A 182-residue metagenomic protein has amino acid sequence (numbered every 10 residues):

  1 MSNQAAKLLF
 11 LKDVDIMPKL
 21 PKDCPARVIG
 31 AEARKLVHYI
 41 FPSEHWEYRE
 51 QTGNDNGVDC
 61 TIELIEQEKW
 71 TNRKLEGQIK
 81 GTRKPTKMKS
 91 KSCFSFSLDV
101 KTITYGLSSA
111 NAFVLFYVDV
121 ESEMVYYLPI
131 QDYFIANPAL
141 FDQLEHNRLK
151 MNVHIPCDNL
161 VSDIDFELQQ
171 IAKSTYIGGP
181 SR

Functional and structural regions predicted by a protein language model:
M1-N56, I62-R182: Mixed-charge (Asp/Glu-Lys/Arg
